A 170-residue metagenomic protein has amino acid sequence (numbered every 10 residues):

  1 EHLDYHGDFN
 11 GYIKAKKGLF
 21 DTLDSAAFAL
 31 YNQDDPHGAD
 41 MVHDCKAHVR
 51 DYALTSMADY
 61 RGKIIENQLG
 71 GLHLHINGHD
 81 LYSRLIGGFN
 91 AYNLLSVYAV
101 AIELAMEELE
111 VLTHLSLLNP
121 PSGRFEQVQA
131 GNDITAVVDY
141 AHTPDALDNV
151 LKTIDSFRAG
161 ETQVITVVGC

Functional and structural regions predicted by a protein language model:
E1-A136, A159-T162: Acidic, Mg2+-coordinating active-site environments of NTP-dependent enzymes
S83, Y140, V168-C170: Short glycine-centered, acidic/aromatic-flanked micro-motifs in structured strand/loop junctions that mark active-site
S96, H142, A146: Conserved cofactor-binding/catalytic machinery of classical short-chain dehydrogenase/reductase
P120-G123, D145-C170: Active-site beta-alpha connecting loops in nucleotide-dependent enzymes
A136-H142: Switch II (G3) loop of P-loop NTPases
